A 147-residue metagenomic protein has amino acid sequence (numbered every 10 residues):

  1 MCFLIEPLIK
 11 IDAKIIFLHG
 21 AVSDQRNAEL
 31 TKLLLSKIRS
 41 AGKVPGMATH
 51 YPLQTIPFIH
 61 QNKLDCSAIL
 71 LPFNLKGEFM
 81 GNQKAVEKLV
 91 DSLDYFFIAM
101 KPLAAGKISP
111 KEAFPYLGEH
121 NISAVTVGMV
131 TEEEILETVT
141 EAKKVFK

Functional and structural regions predicted by a protein language model:
M1-R26: Active-site beta->alpha loop and helix N-cap motifs at the rims of alpha/beta catalytic domains
H19-K147: Beta/alpha (TIM)-barrel catalytic core signal, keyed to glycine-rich beta->alpha loops juxtaposed to Asp/Glu that bind
